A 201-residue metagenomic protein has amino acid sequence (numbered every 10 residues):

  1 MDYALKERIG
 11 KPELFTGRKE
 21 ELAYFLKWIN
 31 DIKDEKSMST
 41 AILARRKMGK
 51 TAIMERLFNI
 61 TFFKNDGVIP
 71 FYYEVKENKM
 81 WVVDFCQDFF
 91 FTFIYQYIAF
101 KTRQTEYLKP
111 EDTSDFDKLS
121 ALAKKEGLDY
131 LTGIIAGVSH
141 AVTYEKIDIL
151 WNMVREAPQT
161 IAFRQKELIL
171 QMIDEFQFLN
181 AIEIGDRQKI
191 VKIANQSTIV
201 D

Functional and structural regions predicted by a protein language model:
M1-K47, A52-F63: Walker A/P-loop-proximal flanking segment of P-loop NTPase domains
K11-F15, Y144, K189: Short, N-terminal intrinsically disordered low-complexity segments that are rich in Pro/Gly and polar/charged residues
G17-E21, K146-V154, N195-T198: Soluble or luminal CAZymes and related metallo-dependent hydrolases
M38-T40, A44-Q188: P-loop NTPase nucleotide-binding core
A157-A162, V191-D201: Substrate-engagement module of ASCE P-loop NTPases
